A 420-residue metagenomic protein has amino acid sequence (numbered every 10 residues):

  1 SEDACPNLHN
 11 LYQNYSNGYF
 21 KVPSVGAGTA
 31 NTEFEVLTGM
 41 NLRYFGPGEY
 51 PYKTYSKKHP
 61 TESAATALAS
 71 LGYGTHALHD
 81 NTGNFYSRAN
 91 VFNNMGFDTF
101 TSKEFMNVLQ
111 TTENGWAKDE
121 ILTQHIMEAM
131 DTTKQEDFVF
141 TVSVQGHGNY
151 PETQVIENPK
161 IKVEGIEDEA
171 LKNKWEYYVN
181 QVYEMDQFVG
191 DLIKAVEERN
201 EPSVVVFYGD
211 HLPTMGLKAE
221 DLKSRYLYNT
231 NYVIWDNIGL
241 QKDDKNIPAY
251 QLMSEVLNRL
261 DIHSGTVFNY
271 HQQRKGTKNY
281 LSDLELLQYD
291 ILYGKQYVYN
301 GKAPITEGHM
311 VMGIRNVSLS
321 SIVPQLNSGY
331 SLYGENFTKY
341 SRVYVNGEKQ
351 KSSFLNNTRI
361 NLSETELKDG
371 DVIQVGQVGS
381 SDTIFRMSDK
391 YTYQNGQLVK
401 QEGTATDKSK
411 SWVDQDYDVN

Functional and structural regions predicted by a protein language model:
S1-N361, T365-N420: Solvent-exposed soluble domains appended to multi-pass membrane proteins
